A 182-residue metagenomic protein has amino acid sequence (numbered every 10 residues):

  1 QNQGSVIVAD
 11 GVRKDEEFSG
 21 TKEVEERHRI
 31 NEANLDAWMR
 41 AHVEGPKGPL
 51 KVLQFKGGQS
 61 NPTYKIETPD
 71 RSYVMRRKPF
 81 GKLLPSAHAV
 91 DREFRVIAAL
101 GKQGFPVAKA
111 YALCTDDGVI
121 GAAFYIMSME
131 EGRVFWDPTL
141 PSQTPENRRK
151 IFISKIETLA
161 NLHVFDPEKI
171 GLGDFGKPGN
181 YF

Functional and structural regions predicted by a protein language model:
N2-V6: N-terminal low-complexity segments that are often proline-rich with Ser/Thr-Pro
I7-V12, N34-D36, I66-D70, E131-R133: Short hydrophobic/aromatic-rich motifs at helix boundaries and adjacent loops
A9-P46, L50: Juxta-kinase regulatory segment immediately upstream of eukaryotic protein kinase catalytic domains
P49-F182: ATP-binding pocket architecture of kinase catalytic cores
